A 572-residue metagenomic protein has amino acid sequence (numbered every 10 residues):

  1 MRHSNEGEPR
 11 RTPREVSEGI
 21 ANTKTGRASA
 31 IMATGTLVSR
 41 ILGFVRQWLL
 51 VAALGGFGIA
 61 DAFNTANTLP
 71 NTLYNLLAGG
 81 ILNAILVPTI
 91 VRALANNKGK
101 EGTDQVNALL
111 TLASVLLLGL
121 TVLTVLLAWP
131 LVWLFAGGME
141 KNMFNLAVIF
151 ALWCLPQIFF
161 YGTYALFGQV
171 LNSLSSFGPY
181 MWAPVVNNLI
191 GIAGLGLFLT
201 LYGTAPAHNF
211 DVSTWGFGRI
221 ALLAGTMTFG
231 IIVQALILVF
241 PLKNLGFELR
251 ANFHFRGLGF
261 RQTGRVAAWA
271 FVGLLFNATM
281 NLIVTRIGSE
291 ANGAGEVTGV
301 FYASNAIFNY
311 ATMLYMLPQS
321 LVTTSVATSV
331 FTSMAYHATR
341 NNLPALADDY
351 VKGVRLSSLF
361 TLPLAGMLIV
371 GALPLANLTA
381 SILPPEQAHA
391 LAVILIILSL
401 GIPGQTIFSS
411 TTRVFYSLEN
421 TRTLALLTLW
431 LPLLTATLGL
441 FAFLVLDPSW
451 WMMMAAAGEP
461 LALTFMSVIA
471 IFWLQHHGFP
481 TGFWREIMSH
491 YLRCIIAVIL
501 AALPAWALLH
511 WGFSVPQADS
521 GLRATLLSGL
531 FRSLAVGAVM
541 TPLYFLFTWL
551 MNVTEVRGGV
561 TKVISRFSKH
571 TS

Functional and structural regions predicted by a protein language model:
M1-S572: Membrane-embedded alpha-helical bundles of multi-pass transporters/translocases, especially carrier/permease families
